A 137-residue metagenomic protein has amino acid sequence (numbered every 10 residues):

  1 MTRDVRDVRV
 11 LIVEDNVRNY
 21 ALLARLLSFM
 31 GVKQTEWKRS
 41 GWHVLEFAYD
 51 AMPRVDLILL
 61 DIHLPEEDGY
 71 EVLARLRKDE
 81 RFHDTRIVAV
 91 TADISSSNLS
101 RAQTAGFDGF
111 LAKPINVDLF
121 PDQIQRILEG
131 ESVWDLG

Functional and structural regions predicted by a protein language model:
E14: Conserved acidic carboxylate
V17-E36: Two-component/phosphorelay signaling modules centered on CheY-like receiver
W37-L57: Acidic, metal-coordinating helix/loop segments flanking the phosphotransfer/catalytic sites of two-component signaling
D61, T91: Active-site residues of response regulator receiver
P65, S95: The feature encodes the CheY-like receiver
I115-I124: C-terminal output helix
